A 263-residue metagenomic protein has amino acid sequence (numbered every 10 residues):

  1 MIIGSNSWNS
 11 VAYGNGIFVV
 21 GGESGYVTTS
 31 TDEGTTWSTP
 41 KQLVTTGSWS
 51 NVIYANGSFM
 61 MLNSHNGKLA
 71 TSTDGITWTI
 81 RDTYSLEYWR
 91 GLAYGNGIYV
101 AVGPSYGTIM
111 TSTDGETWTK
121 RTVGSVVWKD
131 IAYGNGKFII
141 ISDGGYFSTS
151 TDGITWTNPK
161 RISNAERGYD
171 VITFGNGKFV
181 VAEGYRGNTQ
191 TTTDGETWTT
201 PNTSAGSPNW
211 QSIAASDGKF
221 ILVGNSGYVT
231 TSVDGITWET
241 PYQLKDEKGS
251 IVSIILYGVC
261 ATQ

Functional and structural regions predicted by a protein language model:
M1-Q263: Residue-level hotspots at or immediately adjacent to binding/recognition sites across diverse folds
